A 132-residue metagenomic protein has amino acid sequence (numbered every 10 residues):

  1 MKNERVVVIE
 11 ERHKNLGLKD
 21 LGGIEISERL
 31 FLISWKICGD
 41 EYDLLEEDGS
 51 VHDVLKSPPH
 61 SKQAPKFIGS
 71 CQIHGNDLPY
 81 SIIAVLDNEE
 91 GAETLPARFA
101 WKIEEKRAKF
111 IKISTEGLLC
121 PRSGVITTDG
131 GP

Functional and structural regions predicted by a protein language model:
M1-P132: Exposed acidic/polar residues on beta-strands and adjacent loops within beta-sheet cores, strongest in beta-propeller
